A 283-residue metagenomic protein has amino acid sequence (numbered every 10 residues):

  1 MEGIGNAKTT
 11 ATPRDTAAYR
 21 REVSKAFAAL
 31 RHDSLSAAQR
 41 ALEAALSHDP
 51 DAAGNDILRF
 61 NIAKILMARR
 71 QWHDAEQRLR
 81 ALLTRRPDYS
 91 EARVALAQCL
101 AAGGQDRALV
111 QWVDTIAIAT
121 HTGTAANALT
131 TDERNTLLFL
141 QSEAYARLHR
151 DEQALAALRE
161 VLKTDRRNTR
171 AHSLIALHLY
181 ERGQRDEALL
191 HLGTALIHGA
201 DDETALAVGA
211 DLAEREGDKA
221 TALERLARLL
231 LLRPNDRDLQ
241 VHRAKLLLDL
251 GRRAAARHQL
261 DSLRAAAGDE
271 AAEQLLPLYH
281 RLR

Functional and structural regions predicted by a protein language model:
T10-P13, S47-N55, I118-R134: Flexible helix-coil transition and linker loops at the boundaries of alpha-helical arrays
R20, G54-I57, E91, L129 (+5 more regions): Start-of-helix register in tetratricopeptide repeats
R31, A68, A102-G103, R147 (+4 more regions): Register position in tetratricopeptide repeats
A45, A81-L82, T115-I116, E160-V161 (+3 more regions): Canonical positions in the second alpha-helix
H48-D51, R85, A119, T164 (+3 more regions): Structural marker of alpha-solenoid helical repeat scaffolds
